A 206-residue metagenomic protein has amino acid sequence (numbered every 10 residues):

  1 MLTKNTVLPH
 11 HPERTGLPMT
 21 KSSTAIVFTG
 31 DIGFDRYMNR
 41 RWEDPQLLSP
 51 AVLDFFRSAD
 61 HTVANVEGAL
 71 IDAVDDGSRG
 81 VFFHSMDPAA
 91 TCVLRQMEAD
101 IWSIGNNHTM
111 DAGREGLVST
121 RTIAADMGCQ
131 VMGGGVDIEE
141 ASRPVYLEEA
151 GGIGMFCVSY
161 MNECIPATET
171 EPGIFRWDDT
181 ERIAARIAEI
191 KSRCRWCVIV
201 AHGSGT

Functional and structural regions predicted by a protein language model:
L2-T206: Acidic, metal/ion-coordinating pockets
